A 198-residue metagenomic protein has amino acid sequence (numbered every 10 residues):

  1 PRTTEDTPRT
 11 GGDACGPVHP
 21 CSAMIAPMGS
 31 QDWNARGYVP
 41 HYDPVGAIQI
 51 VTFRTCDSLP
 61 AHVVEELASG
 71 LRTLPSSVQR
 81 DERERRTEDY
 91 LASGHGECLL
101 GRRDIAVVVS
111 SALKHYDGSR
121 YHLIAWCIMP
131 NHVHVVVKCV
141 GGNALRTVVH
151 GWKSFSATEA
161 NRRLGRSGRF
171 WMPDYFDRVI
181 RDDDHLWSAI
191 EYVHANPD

Functional and structural regions predicted by a protein language model:
P1-D198: Short catalytic/metal-binding and nucleic-acid-binding patches
